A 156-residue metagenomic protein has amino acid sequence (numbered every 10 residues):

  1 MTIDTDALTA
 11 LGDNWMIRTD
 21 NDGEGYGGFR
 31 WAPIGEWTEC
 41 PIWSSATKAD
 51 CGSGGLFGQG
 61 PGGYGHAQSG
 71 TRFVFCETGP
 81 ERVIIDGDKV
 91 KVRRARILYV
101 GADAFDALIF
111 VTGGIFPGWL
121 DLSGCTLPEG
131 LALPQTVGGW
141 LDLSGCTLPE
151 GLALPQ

Functional and structural regions predicted by a protein language model:
M1-Q156: Short, glycine-biased loop/turn motifs at secondary-structure junctions and in low-complexity Ser/Thr/Pro-rich termini
